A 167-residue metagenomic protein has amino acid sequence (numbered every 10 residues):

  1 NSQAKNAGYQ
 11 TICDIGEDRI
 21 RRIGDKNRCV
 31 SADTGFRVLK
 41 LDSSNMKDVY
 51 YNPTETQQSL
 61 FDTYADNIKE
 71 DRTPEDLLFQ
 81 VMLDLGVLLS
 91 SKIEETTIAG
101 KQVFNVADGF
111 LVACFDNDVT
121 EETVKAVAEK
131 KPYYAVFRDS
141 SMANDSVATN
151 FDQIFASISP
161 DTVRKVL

Functional and structural regions predicted by a protein language model:
N1-L167: Accessory, often C-terminal, charged low-complexity segments
